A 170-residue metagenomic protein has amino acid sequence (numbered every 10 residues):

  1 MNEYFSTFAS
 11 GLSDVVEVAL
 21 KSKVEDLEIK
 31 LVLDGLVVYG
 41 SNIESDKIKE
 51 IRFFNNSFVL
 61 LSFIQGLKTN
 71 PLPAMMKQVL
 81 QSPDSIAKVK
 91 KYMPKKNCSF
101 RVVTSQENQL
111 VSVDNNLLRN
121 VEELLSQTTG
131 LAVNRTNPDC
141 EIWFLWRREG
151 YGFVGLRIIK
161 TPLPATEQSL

Functional and structural regions predicted by a protein language model:
M1-L131: Non-catalytic nucleic-acid substrate-recognition regions in nucleic-acid-modifying enzymes
E3, S99, D139-E141, E149-F153: Broad gene-expression machinery/nucleic-acid interaction feature
T7, V103, W143-L145, G155: Residues in well-ordered beta-strands of folded domains
S22, N137, Q168-L170: Generic preference for flexible, low-structure residues
L131-W143: Short, surface-exposed recognition loops or helix-turn segments adjacent to catalytic cores
W146-L170: Glycine-rich adenosyl-nucleotide cofactor-binding module
